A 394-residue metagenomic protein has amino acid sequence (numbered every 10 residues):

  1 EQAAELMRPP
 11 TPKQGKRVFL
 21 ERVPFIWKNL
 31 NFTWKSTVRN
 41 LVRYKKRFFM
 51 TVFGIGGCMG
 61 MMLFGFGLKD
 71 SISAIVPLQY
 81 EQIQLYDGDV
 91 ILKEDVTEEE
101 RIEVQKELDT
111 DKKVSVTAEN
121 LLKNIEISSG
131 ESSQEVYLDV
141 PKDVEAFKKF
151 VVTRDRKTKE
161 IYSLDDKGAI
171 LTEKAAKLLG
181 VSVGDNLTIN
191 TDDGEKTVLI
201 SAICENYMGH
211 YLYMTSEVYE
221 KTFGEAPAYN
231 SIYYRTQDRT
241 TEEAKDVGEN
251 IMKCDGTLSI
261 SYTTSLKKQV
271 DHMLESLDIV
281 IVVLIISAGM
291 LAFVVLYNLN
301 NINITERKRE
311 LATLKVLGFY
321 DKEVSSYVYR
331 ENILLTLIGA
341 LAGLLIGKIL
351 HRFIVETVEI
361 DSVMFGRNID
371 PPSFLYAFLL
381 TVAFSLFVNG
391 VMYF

Functional and structural regions predicted by a protein language model:
E1-F53, M61-M62, F66, D70 (+2 more regions): Feature of multi-pass inner-membrane transport and sensor proteins that recognizes transmembrane helices together
G15-P24, V328-A342: Selective transmembrane-helix segments that form parts of the transport pathway or gating/packing helices in multipass
N31-D166, E173-K174, D185: Juxtamembrane segments of multi-pass membrane proteins
L68, I72-E81, V247-L291, N303-T305 (+2 more regions): Peri-transmembrane interface segments
I83-Q84, S163-L164, I203-K245, T264: Small-residue transmembrane helix packing/gating motifs
K159-V218: Hydrophobic secondary-structure segments that place a key small or acidic residue at a functional site
D278, V282, A292-L334: Interfacial "coupling" helices/loops that link adjacent transmembrane helices in transporter permeases
S326-Y327, A340-F394: Short helix-loop junctions at transmembrane helix boundaries
